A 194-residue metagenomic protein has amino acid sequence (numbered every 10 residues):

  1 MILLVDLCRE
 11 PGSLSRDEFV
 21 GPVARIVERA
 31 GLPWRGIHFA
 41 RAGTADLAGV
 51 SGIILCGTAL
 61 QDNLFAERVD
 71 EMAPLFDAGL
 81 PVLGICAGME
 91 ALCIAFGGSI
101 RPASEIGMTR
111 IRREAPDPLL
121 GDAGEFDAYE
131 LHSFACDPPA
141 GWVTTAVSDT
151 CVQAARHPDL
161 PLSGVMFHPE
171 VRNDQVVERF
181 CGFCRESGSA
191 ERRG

Functional and structural regions predicted by a protein language model:
L3-A30: Short, charged N-terminal beta->alpha structural module
L3-V5, R35-I37, I54, L83 (+3 more regions): Hydrophobic/aromatic beta-strand patches that form the interior of the parallel beta-sheet core in alpha/beta enzyme
L7-E10, T58, L160, E170: Flexible loop residues that form catalytic and substrate-binding hotspots at small-molecule/glycan-binding clefts
P22, D70-E71, V143, R179: Alpha-helical elements of Rossmann-like donor-binding domains used by nucleotide-donor carbohydrate transfer enzymes
A24-G84, F96: Flexible gly/pro-rich beta->alpha loop and the following alpha-helix that scaffold active-site loops
I85-M89: Active-site loop->helix "elbow" adjoining a glycine-rich segment at hydrolase catalytic centers
C93-Q175: Pocket-forming structural segment of enzyme catalytic cores
E170-G194: Acyltransferase
